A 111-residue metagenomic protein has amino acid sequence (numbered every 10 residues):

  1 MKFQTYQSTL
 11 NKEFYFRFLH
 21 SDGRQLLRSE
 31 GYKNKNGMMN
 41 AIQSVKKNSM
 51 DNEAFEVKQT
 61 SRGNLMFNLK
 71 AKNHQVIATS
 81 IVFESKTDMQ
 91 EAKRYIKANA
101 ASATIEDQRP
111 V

Functional and structural regions predicted by a protein language model:
M1-Y6, R109-V111: Intrinsic N-terminal pre-sequences and regulatory tails
F3-S8, E13-L19, L26-Y32, A41-S44 (+4 more regions): A structural feature that tracks compact, well-ordered secondary-structure segments with a strong bias toward
M38, M89: Alpha-helical recognition helix of canonical C2H2 zinc-finger domains, specifically the hydrophobic-histidine i/i+3
K46-A54, K97-I105: Short arginine-rich
R62, S102-I105, P110: Short, mixed-charge low-complexity intrinsically disordered segments
